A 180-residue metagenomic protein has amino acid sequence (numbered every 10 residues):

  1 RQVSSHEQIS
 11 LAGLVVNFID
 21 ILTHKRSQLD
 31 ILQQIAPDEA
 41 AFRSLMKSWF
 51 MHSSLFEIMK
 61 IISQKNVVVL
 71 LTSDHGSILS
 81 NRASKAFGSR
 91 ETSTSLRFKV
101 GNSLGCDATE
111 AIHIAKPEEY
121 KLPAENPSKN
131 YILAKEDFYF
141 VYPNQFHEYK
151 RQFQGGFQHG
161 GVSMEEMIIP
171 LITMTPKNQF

Functional and structural regions predicted by a protein language model:
R1-F180: Feature captures the catalytic ectodomains and active-site-proximal regions of enzymes that hydrolyze or transfer
